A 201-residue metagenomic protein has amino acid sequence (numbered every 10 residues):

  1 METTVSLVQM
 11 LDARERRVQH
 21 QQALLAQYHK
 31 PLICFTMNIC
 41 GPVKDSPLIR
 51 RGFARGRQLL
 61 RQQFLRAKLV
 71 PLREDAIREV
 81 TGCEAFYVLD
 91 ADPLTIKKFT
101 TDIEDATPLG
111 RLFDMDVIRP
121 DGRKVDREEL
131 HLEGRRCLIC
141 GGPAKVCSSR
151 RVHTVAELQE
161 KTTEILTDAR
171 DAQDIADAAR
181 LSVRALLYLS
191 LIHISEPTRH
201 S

Functional and structural regions predicted by a protein language model:
M1-R61, E104-D174, S182-Y188: Long, contiguous binding/interaction regions
V18-H20, V70-L72, K98: Hydrophobic alpha-helical segments with strong N-terminal bias
L25-T36, V70-R78, S195: Short, compositionally biased low-complexity segments
G41, Q63-E74, G82-E84: Non-transmembrane, aqueous-exposed alpha-helical and coiled segments at domain scale
V70-P71, A172-A176: Flexible, glycine/charged-enriched surface loops at secondary-structure junctions
D75-D126: A broadly conserved sequence feature marking short terminus-proximal activation segments in nucleic acid-centric
I192-S201: Single conserved hydrophobic/aromatic residue that forms the stacking wall/gate of nucleotide- or nucleobase-binding
